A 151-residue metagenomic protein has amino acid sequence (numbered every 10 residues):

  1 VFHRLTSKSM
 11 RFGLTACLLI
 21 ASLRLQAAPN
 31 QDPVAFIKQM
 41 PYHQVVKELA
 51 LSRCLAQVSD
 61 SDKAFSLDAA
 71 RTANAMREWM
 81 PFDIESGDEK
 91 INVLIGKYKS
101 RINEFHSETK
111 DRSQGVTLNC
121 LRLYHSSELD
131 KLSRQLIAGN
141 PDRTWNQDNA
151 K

Functional and structural regions predicted by a protein language model:
F2-G13: Bacterial N-terminal signal peptides that target proteins for export
F12-R24: Bacterial N-terminal signal peptides
L14, D32-P33, Y98: Small beta-barrel nucleic-acid-binding modules, principally OB-folds
A21-Q26, V58, L132: Hydrophobic membrane-targeting alpha-helices
A27-R77: N-terminal secretory signal peptides
D68-K151: Compact alpha-helical subdomains of small soluble proteins
